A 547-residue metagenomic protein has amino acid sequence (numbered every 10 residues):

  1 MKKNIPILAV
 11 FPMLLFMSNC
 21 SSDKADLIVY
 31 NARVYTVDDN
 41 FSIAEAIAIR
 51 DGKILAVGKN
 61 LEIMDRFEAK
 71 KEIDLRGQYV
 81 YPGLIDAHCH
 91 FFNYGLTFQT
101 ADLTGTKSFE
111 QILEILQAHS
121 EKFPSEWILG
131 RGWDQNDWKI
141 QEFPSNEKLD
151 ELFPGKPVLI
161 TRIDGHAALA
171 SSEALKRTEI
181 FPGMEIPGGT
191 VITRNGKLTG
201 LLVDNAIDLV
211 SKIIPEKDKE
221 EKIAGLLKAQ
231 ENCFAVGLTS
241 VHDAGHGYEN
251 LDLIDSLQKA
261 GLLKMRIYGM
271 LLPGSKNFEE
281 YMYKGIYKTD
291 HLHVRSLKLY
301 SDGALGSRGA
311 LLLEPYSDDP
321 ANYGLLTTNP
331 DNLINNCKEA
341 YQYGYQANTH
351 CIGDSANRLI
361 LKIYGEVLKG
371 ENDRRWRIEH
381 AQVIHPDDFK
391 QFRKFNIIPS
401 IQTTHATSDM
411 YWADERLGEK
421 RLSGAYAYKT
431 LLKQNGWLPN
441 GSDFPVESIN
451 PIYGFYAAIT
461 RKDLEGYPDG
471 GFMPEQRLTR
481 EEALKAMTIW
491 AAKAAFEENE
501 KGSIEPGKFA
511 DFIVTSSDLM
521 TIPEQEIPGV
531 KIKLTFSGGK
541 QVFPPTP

Functional and structural regions predicted by a protein language model:
K3-N4, A9-D26: Bacterial Sec-dependent signal peptides at the C-terminal "C-region" and cleavage site
S22-Y30, Y35, D39-E280, L299-A356 (+5 more regions): Divalent metal-binding segments
G189-G196, I384, Q391, F395: Hydrophobic membrane-embedded alpha-helices and membrane-water interface caps/short interhelical or interfacial loops
L257-G261, Y283-L292, K369-E371, F392-N396: Acidic (Asp/Glu)-rich catalytic clusters
N277-E280, D409-A413, N450, P545-P547: Short, charged, surface-exposed secondary-structure boundary motifs
H291-G309, N396-A406: Non-cysteine beta-strand/loop elements that form the S-adenosyl-L-methionine
K338-N348, I352-W376, H380, P386-K390 (+3 more regions): His/Asp/Glu-enriched, well-ordered alpha-helical/loop segment that forms or immediately abuts the divalent-metal
